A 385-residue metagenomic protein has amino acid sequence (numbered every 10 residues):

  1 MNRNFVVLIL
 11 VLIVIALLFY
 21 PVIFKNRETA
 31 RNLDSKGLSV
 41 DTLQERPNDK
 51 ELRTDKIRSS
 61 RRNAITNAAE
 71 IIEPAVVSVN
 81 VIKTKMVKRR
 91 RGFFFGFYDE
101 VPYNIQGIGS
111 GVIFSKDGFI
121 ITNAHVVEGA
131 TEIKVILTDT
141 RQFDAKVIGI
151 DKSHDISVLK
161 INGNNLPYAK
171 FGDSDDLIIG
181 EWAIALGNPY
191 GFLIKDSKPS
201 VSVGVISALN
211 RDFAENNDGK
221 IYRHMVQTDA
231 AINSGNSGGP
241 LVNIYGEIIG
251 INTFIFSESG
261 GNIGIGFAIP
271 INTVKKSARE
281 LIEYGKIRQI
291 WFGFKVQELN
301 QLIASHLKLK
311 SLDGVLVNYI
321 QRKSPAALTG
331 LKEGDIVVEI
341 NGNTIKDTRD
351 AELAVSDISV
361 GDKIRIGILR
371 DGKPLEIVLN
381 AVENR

Functional and structural regions predicted by a protein language model:
M1-T42, N67, K146, I178 (+3 more regions): C-terminal recognition in membrane/secretory proteostasis and scaffolding
N4, D49, R53, A130-I133 (+4 more regions): Active-site loop architecture of trypsin-fold serine endopeptidases
E28-I120, E128-K134, R141-Q142, A214-Q227 (+1 more regions): Glycine-biased strand-turn-strand hairpin within the trypsin-fold
I82, H125, N188-P189, F254 (+2 more regions): Short, surface-exposed secondary-structure boundary micro-motifs
V87-N104, I148-H154, I194-P199, L209-V226 (+3 more regions): Gly/Ser-enriched beta-turn/beta-hairpin loop segments
Y103-G111, A169-D173, V226-V242, N318-L328: Gly/Ser-rich catalytic serine loop of serine hydrolases
Q106-I108, I113-K195, D313, I345-K346 (+4 more regions): Conserved active-site neighborhood of the chymotrypsin/trypsin-like protease fold
V112-F114, H125-V127, K146-G149, S207 (+4 more regions): Conserved positions in beta-strands of structured domains
